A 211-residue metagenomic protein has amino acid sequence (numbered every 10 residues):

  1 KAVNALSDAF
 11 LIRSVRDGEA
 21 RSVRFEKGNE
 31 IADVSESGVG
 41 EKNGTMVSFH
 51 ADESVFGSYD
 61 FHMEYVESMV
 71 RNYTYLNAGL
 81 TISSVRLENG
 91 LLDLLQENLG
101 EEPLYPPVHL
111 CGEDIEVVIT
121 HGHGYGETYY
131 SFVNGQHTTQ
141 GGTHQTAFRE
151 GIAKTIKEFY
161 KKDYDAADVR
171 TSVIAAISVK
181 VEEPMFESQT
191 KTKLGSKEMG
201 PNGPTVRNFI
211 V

Functional and structural regions predicted by a protein language model:
K1-E97, E101-P103: GHKL-type ATPase core
N4, V15-R16, R24, A175-M199: Feature marking long nucleic-acid-engaging regions of large polymerase/nuclease enzymes
S7, L11, I152-Y160, V206-V211: Short amphipathic alpha-helical signal-transduction/dimerization elements
V23-I31, S35-G40, F61-M69, Y130-A147 (+1 more regions): Extended active-site and interfacial segments that coordinate phosphate-rich ligands in large catalytic machineries
G38-S48, L76, V118-T128, E182-P184 (+1 more regions): Short, compositionally biased low-complexity segments
E64, R71-Y73, G79-T192: GHKL/Histidine-kinase-like ATPase module
